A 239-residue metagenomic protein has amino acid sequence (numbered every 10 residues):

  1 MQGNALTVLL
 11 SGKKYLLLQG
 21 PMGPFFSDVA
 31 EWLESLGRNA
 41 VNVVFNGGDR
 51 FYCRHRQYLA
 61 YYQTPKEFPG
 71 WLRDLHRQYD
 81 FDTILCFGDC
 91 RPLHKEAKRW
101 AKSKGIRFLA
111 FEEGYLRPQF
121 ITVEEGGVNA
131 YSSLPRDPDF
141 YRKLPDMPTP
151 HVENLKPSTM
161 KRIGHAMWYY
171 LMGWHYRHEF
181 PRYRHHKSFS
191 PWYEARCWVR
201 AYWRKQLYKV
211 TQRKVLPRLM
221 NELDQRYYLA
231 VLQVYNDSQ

Functional and structural regions predicted by a protein language model:
M1-N46: N-terminal subdomain of nucleotide-sugar transferases
Q2-A5, G70-L72, K214-P217: A generic local structural motif
T7-V8, L75, W100, R218-N221: A general structural signal for short secondary-structure junctions and capping/turn motifs
K14, D82-T83, R226-Y227: Structural motif
Q19, G88, L232: Glycine-rich, N-terminal phosphate-binding loop of Rossmann-like dinucleotide-binding domains
G23-D28, F45-Y141: Active-site and donor-binding regions of nucleotide-sugar-utilizing enzymes
E31, L36, P181-Q239: Conserved catalytic-core segment of nucleotide-activated headgroup transferases in glycan assembly
R107-K205: Active-site-proximal region of nucleotide-activated glycan assembly enzymes, centered on histidine/acidic-rich loops
